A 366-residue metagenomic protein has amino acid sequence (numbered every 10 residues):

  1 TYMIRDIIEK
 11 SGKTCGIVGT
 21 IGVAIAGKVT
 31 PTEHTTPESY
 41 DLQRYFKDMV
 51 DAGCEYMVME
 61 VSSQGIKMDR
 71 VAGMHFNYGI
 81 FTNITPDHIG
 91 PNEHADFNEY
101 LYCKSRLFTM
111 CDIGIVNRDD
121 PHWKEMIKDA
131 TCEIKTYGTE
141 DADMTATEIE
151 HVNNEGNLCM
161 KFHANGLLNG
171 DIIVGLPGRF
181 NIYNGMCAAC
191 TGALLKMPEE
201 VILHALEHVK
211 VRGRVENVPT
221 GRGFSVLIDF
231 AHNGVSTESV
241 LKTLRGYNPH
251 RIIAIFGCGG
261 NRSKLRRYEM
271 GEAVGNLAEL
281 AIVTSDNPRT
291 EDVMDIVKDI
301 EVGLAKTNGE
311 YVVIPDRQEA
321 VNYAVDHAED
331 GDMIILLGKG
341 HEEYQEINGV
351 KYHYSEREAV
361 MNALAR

Functional and structural regions predicted by a protein language model:
T1-Y2: Glycine-rich phosphate-binding P-loop
G12-A24, F256: Short beta-strand-centered segment that lines the nucleotide-binding/catalytic pocket of NTP-utilizing
V18, L42, E60, T82 (+8 more regions): Residue-level signal for inorganic ion chemistry
V29-S62: Conserved nucleotide-sensing/catalytic segment adjacent to the nucleotide-binding pocket in NTP-handling enzymes
A52, N77-V226, E301-A305, E310-V312: Acidic, Mg2+-coordinating active-site environments of NTP-dependent enzymes
C54-Q64, S225-H232: Switch II (G3) loop of P-loop NTPases
A72-I84, P249-I255: Inter-motif core of Ras-like GTPase G domains
T131, L167, C187-G213, N217-R366: ATP-dependent carboxylate-amine ligase
